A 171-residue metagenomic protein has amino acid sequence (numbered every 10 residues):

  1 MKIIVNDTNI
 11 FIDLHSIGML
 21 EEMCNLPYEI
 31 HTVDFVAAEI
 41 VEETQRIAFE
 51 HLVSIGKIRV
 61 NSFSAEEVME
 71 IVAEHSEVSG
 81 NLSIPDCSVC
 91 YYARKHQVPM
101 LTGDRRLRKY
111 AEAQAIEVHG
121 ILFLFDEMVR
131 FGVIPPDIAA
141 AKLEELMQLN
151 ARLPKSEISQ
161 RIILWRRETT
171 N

Functional and structural regions predicted by a protein language model:
K2-V98, R105, I116, L143 (+1 more regions): Active-site-proximal, substrate-binding regions of enzyme catalytic domains and RNA-binding/basic surfaces
A38, R108, D126: Positions that flank functional sites
R94, E112, V129-R130: Short polybasic/polar patches that bind polyanions
R105-R106, F123: Short, ordered loop/turn segments at secondary-structure junctions
K109, A113-H119: A short alpha->loop->secondary-structure connector
L124-T169: Hydrophobic alpha-helical interaction segments
